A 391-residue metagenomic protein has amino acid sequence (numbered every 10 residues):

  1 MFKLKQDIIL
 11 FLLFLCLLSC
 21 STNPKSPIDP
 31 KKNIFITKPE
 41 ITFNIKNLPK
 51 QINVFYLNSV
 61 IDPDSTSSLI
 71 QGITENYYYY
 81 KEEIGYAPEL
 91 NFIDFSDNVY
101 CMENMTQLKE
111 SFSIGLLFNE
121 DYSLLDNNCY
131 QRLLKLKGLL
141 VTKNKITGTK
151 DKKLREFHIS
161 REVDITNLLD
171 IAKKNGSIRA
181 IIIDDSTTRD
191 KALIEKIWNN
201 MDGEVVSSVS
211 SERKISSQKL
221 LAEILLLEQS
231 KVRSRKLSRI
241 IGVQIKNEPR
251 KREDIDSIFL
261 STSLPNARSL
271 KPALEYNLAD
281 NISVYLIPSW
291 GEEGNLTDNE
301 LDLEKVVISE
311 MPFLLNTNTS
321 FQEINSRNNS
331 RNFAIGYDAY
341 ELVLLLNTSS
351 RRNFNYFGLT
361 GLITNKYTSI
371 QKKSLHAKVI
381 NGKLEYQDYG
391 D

Functional and structural regions predicted by a protein language model:
S21-P24: Bacterial signal peptide processing site
F35-Q71: Extracytoplasmic "Venus flytrap"
F43-N44, I70-N91: Signal peptide-proximal N-terminal region of secreted/periplasmic/extracellular or secretory-lumen proteins
P88-L108, D164-N167, I215-L225, I240-Q244: Structural motif
E110-D121, L139-T142, R179-D185, K231-I241 (+3 more regions): Periplasmic-binding protein-like
I114-S208: Extracytoplasmic ligand/sensor domains, especially the bilobed periplasmic-binding protein
D202, L221-R235, E253-S257, K271-D338 (+1 more regions): Extracellular/periplasmic periplasmic-binding protein-like sensory domains
E323-D388: Segments of small-molecule ligand-sensing domains
